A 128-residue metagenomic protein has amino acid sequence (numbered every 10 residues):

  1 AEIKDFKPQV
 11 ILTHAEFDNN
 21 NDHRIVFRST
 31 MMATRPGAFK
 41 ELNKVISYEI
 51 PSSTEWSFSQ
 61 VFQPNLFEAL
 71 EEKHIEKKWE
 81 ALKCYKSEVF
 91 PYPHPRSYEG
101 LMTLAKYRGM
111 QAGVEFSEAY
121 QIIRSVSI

Functional and structural regions predicted by a protein language model:
A1-I128: Metal-dependent de-N-acetylase/amidase catalytic core
